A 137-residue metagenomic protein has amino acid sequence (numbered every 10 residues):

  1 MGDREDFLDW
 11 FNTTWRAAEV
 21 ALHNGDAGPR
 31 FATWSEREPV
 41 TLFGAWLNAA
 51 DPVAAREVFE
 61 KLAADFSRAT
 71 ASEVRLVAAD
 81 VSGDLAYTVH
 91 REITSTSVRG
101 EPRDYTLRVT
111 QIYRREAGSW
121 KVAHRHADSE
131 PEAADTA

Functional and structural regions predicted by a protein language model:
R4-D9, T13, A21, A27-G83 (+1 more regions): A solvent-exposed, acidic/Ser-Thr-rich amphipathic alpha-helical stretch
G44, H90-R91, H124: Residue-level recognition of conserved beta-strand positions in structured domain cores
F59, E73-A79, R91-T94, L107-R114 (+1 more regions): Hydrophobic/aromatic beta-strand elements that line small-molecule binding cavities or substrate pockets in beta-rich
D104-T136: Short beta-strand edge/turn micro-motifs at domain boundaries
